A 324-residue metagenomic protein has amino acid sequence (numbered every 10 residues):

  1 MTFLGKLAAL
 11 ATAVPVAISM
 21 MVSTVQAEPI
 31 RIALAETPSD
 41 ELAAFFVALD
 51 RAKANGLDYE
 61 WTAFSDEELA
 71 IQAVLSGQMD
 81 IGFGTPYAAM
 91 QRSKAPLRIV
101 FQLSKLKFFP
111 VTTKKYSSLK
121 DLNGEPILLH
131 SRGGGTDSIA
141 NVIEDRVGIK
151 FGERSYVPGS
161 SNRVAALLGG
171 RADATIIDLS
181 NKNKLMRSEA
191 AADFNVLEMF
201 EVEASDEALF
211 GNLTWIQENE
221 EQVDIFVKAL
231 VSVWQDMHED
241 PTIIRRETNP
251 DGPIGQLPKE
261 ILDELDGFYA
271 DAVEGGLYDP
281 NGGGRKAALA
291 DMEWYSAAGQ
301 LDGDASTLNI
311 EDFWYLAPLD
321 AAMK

Functional and structural regions predicted by a protein language model:
M1-K6: N-terminal secretory signal peptides that target proteins for export/translocation
A9-S19, S23: Bacterial N-terminal signal peptides
E28-G159, V164-G169, D173-L179, D193-E203: Short, glycine-/small- and polar/acidic-enriched structural segments that line small-molecule recognition paths
P86-Y87, S161-G255: Pocket-lining segment of extracytoplasmic ligand-binding domains
L103-T112, A191-I216, V223, V227 (+2 more regions): Periplasmic-binding protein-like
K115-K120, L213, E260, G267: Proline/Glycine/Serine-rich low-complexity intrinsically disordered segments that serve as flexible stalks/linkers
N219-D302: Secondary-structure end/capping motifs
L289-K324: Conserved C-terminal helix/tail region of periplasmic/extracytoplasmic solute-binding proteins
